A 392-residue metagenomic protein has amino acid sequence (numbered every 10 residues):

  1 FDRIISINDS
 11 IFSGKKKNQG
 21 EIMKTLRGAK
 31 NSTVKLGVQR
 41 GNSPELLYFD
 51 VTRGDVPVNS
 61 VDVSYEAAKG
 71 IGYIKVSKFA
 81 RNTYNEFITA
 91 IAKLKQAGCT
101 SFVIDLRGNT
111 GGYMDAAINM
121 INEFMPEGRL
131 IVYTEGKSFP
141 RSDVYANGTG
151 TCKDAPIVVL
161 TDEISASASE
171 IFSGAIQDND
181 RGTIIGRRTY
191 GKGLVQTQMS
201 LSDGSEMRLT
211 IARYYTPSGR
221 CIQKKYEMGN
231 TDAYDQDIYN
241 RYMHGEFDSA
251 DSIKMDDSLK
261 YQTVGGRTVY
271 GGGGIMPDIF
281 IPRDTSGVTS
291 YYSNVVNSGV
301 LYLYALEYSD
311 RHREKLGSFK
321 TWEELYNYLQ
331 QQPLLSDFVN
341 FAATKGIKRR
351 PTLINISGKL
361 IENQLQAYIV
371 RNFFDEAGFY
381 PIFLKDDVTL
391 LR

Functional and structural regions predicted by a protein language model:
F1: Conserved catalytic motifs of ABC-family nucleotide-binding domains
I5-I11, K15-G204: Cleft-lining beta-strand/loop regions that shape enzyme active-site pockets
S13, Y48, R208, Q223 (+1 more regions): A sequence-level detector of short linear motifs
G37-G41, Y215, Q262: A generic structural motif
T52, K137, A212, E227 (+1 more regions): Residue-level structural signal for beta-strand termini and adjacent loop
V58-V61, T83-N85, P217-S218, V269-G271 (+1 more regions): Short, solvent-exposed loop/turn elements at domain surfaces
A168, D180, R187, G191-L259: Polar, glycine-rich mid-to-C-terminal structural blocks that act as macromolecule-binding/assembly scaffolds
C221-I222, Y226-R392: Conserved functional hotspot residues or short segments at active or partner-binding sites across diverse domains
